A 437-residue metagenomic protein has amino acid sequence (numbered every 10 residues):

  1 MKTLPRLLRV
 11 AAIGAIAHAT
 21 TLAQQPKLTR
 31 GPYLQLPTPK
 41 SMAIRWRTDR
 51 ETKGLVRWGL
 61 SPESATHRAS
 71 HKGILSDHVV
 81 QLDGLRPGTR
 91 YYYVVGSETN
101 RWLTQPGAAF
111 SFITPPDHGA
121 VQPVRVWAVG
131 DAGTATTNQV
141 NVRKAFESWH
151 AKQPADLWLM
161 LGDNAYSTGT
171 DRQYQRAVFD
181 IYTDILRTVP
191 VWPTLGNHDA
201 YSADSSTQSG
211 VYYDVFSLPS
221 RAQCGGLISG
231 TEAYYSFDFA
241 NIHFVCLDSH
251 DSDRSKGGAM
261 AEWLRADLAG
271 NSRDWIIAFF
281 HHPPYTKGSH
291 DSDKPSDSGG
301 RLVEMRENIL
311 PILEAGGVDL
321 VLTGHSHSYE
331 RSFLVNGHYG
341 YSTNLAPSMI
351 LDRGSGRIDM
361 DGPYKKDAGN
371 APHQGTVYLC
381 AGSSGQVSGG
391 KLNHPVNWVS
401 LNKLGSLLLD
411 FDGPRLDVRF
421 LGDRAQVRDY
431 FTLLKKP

Functional and structural regions predicted by a protein language model:
M1-A11: Bacterial N-terminal signal peptides that target proteins for export
A11-T21: Hydrophobic h-region of N-terminal signal peptides that target proteins for export in Gram-negative bacteria
A19-V140, K144-Q153, A371, N402 (+1 more regions): Acidic, histidine-bearing metal-coordination/catalytic regions of metal-dependent phosphoesterases
R50-E51, A132-A135, N164-T168, N197-S202 (+6 more regions): Solvent-exposed loop/turn segments at secondary-structure junctions within structured extracellular/periplasmic domains
E51, P154-A155, R273, V318: Short, high-confidence coil segments that cap the C-terminus of an alpha-helix and link into the following beta-strand
Y92-P115, E147, T170-I276, H290-E304 (+4 more regions): Extended active-site neighborhood of metal-dependent phosphoesterases/phosphodiesterases
Q122-T194, D199: Conserved, compact domain cores that house catalytic/ligand-binding motifs in diverse enzymes and effector modules
W127-G130, L157-D163, P190-N197, D248 (+3 more regions): Active-site neighborhood of phospho(di)ester-bond hydrolases with catalytic His/Asp-centered motifs
